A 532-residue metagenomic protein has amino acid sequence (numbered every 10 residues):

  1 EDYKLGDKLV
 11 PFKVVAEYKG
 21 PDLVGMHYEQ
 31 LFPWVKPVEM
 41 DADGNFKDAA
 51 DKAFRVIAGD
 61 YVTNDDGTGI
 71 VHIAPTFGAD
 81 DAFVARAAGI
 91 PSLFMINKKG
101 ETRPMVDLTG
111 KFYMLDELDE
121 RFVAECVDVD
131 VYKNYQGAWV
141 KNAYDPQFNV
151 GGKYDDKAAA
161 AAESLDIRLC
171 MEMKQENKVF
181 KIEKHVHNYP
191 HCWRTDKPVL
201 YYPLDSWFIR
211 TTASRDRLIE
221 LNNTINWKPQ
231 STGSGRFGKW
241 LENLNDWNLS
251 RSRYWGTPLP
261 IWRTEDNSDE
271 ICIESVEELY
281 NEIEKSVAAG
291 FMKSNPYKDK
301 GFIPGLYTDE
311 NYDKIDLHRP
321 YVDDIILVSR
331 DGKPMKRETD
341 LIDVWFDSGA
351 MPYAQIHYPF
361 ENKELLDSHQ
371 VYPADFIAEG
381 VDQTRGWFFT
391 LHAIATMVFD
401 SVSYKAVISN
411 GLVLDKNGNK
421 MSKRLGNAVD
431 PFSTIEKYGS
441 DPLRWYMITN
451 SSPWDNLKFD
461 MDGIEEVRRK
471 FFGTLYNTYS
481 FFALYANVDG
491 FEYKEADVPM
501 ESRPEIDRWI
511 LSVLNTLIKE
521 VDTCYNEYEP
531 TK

Functional and structural regions predicted by a protein language model:
E1-G386, T390-E466, T478-E520, C524: Non-cofactor substrate-recognition interfaces
R469-F471: Eukaryote-specific, cytoplasm-facing alpha-helical/coiled-coil scaffolding segments in long proteins
Y525-K532: Active-site lining segments of carbohydrate-active enzymes
